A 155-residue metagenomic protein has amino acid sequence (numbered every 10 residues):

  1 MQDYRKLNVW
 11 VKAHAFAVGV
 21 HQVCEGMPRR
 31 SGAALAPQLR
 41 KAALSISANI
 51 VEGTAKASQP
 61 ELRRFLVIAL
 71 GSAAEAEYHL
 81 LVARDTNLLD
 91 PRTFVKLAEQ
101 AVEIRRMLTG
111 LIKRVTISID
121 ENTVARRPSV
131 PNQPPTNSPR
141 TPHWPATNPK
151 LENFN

Functional and structural regions predicted by a protein language model:
M1-N155: Short, C-terminally biased terminal segments at protein or domain edges
